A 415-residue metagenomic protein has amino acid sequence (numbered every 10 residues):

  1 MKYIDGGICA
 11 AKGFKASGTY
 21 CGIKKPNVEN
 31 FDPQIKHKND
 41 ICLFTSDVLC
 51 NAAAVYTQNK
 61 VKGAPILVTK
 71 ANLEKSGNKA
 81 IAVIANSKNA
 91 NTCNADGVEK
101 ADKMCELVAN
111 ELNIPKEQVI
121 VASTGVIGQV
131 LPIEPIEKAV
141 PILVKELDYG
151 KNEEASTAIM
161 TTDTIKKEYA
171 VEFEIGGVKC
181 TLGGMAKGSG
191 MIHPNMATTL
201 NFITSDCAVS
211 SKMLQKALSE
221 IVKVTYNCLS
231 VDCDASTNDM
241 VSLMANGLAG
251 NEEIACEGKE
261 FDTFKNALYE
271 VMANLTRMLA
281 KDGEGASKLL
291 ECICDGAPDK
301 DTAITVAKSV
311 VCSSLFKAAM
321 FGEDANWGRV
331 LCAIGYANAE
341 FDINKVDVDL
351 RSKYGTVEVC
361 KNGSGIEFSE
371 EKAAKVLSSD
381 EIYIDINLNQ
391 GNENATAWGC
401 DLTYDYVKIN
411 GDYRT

Functional and structural regions predicted by a protein language model:
M1-E99, K103, A109-T415: A structural signal for small-residue-enriched, beta-sheet-centric alpha/beta enzyme cores and oligomeric scaffold folds
